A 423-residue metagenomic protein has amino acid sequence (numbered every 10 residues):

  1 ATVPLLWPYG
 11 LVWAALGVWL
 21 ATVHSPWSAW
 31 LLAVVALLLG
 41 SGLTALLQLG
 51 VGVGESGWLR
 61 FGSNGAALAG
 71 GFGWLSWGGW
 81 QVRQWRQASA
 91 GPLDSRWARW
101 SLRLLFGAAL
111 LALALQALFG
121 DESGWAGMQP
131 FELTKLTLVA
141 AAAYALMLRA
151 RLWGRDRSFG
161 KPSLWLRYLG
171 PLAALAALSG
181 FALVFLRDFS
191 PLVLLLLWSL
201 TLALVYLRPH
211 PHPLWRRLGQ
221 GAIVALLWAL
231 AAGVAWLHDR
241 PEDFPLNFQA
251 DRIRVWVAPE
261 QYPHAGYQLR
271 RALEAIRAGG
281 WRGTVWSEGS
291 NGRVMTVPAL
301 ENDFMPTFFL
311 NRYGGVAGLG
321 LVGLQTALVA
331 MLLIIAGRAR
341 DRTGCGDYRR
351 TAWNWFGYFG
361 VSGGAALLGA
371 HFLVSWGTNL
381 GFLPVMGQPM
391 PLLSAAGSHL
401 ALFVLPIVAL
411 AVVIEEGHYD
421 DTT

Functional and structural regions predicted by a protein language model:
A1-D121, L175-L178, G369, L400-Y419: A structural signal for hydrophobic alpha-helical transmembrane segments in multi-pass membrane proteins
W7-A14, L68-G71, K135, L310-L333 (+1 more regions): Hydrophobic alpha-helical transmembrane segments
S25-L31, W97-A98, S163-L169, H210-L226: Membrane-interfacial entry segments at the cytosolic side of transmembrane helices
G57-W58, G62, L118-A142, G160-Y168 (+2 more regions): Membrane-interface segments at transmembrane-helix junctions in multi-pass inner-membrane proteins
P171-F185, F189-P241: Hydrophobic alpha-helical segments of polytopic membrane proteins
P213-L321, W353-F356: Hydrophobic, glycine- and aromatic-enriched re-entrant/interface helices and adjoining loop segments
G315-A370: Hydrophobic transmembrane alpha-helices and their immediate junctions
A352-G360, A370-T423: A juxtamembrane structural motif centered on a specific transmembrane helix
